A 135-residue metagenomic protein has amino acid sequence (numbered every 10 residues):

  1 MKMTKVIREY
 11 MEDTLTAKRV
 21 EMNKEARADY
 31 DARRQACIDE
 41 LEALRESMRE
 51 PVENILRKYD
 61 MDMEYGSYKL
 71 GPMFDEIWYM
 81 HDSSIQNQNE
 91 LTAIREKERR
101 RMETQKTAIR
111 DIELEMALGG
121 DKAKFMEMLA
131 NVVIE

Functional and structural regions predicted by a protein language model:
M1-K5, K24, A28, A36-D39 (+2 more regions): Short intrinsically disordered terminal tails
M1-T4, A17, D39, E53 (+4 more regions): Generic cytosolic/nucleocytoplasmic N-terminal low-complexity/intrinsically disordered segments
M3-R8, R34, M48-V52, L70-M73 (+3 more regions): Short amphipathic alpha-helical segments that mediate assembly, nucleic-acid/protein binding, or membrane association
T4, N23, R45-M48, M61 (+1 more regions): Intrinsically disordered, low-complexity coil/linker segments enriched for acidic/polar and small residues
I7, M11, D60, S67-N89: Long, charge-dense low-complexity segments
M11, L15, R19-M22, A26-Y30 (+4 more regions): Amphipathic alpha-helical coiled-coil/heptad-repeat segments
D29-E76: Extended alpha-helical coiled-coil "stalk/arm" regions that act as elongated linkers or oligomerization scaffolds
W78-E135: Charged, polyampholytic interaction/assembly segments that form long, compositionally biased interfaces
